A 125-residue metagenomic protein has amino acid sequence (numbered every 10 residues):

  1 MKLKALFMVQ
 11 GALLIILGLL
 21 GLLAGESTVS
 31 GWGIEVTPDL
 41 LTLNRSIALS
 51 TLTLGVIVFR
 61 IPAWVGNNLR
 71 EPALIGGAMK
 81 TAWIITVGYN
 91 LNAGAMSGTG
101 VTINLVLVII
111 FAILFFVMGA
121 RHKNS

Functional and structural regions predicted by a protein language model:
M1-A12, L69-G76: Interfacial segments of alpha-helical transmembrane regions
L3-L6, L14-L41: Membrane-helix boundary elements
I16-L20, L40-P62, I75-A82: Core segments of alpha-helical transmembrane spans in multipass integral membrane proteins
E26-T28, L54-W64, I85-A93: Membrane-helix exit/interface motif
G33-L41, E71-P72, A95-V106: Non-cytosolic membrane-interface motifs at loop->transmembrane helix junctions
P72-V87, L107-F111: Hydrophobic alpha-helical membrane segments
I85-I103, A120: Membrane-helix boundary connector in multi-pass membrane proteins
I109-S125: Membrane-water interface at the C-terminal end of transmembrane alpha helices
